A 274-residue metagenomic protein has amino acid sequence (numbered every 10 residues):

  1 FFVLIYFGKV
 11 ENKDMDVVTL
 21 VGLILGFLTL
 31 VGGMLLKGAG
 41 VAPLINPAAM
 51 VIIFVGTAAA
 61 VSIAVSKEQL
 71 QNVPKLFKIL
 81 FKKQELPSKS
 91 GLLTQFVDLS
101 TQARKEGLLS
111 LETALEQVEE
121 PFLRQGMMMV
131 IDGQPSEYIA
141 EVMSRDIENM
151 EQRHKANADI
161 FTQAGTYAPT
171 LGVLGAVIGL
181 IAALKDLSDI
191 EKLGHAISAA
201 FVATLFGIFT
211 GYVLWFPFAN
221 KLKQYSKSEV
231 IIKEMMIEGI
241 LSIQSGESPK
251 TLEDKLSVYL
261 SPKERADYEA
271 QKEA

Functional and structural regions predicted by a protein language model:
F1-D14: Short, Lys/Arg-enriched N-terminal segments with co-localized hydrophobic residues within the first ~10-30 amino acids
E11-K13, V18, T29-N157, E229-A274: Large intracellular
D14, V21-I24, L28-V41, D146-Y225: Helix-termination/interfacial motifs at the ends of transmembrane alpha-helices
